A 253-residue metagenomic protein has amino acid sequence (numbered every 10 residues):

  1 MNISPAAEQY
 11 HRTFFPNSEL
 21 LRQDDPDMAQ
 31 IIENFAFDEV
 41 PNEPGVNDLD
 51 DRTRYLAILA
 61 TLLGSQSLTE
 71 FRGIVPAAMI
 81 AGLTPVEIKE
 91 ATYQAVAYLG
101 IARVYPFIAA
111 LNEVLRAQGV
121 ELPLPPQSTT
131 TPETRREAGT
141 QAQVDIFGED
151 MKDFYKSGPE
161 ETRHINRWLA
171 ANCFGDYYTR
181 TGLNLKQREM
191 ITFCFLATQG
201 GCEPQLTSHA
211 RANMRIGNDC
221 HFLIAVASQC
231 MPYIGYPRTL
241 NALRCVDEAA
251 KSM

Functional and structural regions predicted by a protein language model:
M1-R52, V104-L185, R215, P232 (+1 more regions): Acidic, glycine/proline-rich low-complexity segments that act as flexible tails and inter-domain linkers
D25-P76, T84, A97: The feature marks the first
T53-L62, F71, A91-T92, Q187-A197 (+2 more regions): Short, structured motif recognition centered on aromatic/hydrophobic residues
Q66-K89, R103-L115, N184, G200-A225 (+1 more regions): Extended intrinsically disordered, low-complexity coil regions enriched in Ser, Thr, Gly, Ala and often Pro
A97, Q229-P232: Helix-rich C-terminal or lid/interface subdomains of diverse kinases
